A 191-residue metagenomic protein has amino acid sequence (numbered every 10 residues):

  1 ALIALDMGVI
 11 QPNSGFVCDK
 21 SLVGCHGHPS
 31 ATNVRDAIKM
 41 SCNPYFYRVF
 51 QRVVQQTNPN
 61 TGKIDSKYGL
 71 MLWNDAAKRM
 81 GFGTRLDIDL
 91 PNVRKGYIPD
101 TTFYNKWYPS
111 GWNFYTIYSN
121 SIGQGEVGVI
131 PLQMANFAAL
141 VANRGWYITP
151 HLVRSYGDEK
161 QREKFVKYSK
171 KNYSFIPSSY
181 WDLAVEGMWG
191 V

Functional and structural regions predicted by a protein language model:
L2-V191: Beta-lactam-recognizing serine transpeptidase/beta-lactamase-like catalytic domain environment
